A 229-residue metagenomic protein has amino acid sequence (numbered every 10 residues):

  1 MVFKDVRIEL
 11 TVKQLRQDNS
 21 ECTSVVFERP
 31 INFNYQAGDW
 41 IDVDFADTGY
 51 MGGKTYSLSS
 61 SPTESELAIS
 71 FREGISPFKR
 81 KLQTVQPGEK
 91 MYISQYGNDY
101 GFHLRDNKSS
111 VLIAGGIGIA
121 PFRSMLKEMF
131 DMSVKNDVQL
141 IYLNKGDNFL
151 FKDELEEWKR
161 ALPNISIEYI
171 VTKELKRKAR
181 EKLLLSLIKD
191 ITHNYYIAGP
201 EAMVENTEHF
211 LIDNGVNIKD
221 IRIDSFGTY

Functional and structural regions predicted by a protein language model:
V2-E89, N144-G146, T172-E174: Ferredoxin-reductase
F3-V6, G74-Y229: FNR/FR-type flavoprotein reductase catalytic core
